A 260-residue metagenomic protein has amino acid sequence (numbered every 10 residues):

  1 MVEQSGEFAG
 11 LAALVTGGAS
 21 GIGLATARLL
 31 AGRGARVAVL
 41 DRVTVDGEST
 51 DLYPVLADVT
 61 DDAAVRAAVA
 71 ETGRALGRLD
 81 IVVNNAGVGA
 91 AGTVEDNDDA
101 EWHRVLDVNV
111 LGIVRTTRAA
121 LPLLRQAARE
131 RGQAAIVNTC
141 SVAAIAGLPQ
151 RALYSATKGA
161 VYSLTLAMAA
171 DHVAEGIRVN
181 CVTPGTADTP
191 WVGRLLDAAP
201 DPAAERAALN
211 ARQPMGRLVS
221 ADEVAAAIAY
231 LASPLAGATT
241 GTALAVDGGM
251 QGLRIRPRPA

Functional and structural regions predicted by a protein language model:
V2-Q4, A146, T240-A260: Short C-terminal tail/terminal secondary-structure segment of NAD(P)H-dependent dehydrogenase/reductase domains
V83, V173, R178, T239-G241: Short, small/polar-rich loop/turn modules that mediate ligand/substrate recognition or access, typified
T93-V94, D98-L106, L209: Substrate-binding pocket helix/loop in short-chain dehydrogenase/reductase
T117, T157, T165: Active-site helix of classical SDR
P122, A170-D171, G237: Alpha-helical segment proximal to the catalytic Tyr-Lys
S141: Residue(s) in the substrate-gating loop at a strand-loop-helix junction that position the organic substrate next
R217-V246, Q251: C-terminal substrate-recognition "lid" of short-chain dehydrogenase/reductases
